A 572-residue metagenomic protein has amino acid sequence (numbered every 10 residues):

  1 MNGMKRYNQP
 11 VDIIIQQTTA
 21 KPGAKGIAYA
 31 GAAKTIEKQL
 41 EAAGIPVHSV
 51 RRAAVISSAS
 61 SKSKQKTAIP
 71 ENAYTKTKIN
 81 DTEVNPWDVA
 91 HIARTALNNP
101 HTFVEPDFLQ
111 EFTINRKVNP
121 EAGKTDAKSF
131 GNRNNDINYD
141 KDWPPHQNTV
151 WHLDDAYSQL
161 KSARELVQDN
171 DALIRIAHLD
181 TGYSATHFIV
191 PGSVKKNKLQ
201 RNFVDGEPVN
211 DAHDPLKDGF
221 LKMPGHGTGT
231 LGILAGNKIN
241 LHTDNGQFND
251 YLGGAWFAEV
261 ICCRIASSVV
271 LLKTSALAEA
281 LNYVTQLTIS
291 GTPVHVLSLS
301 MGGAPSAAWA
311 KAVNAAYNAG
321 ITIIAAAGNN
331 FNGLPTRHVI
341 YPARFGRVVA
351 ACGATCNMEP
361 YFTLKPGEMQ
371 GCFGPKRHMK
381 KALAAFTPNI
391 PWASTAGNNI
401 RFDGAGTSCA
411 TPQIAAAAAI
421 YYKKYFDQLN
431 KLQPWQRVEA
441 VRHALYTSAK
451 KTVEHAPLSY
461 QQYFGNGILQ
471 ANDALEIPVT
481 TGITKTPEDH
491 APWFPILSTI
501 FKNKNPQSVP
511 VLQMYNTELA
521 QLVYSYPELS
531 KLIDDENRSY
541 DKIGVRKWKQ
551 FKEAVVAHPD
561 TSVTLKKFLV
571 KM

Functional and structural regions predicted by a protein language model:
N2-N8, I15, K21-G23, A30-W151 (+2 more regions): Autoinhibitory propeptides
I14, E105, R175-H178, G232 (+7 more regions): Structural recognition of the beta-strand scaffold that forms the well-ordered cores of secreted hydrolase catalytic
A53-T67, P120-Q147, F203-F220, Q286-I289 (+7 more regions): Surface-exposed intrinsically disordered loops and tails
A122-V260, A276-V294, A557-D560, T564-L565: Active-site core segment of subtilase-fold serine proteases
D180, I340-K423: Extracellular S/T/G-rich loop segment that most often corresponds to the catalytic His/Ser-adjacent loop
L231-L234, K238-I239, I261-S267, P293-L297 (+1 more regions): Hydrolase catalytic cores
N237, C262-R347, M358, T395-P412: Substrate-binding/access-modulating region of protease and related hydrolase catalytic domains
V294-M301, A307, K423-K571: C-terminal subdomain of the subtilisin-like protease fold in secreted/lumenal serine endopeptidases
